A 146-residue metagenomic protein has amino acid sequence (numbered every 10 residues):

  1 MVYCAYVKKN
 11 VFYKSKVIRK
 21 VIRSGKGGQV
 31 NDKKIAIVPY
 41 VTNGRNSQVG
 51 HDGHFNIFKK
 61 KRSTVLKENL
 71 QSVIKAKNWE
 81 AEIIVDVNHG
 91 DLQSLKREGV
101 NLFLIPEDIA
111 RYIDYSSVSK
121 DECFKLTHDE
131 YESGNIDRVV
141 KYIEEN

Functional and structural regions predicted by a protein language model:
Y6-V30: Short, Lys/Arg-enriched N-terminal segments with co-localized hydrophobic residues within the first ~10-30 amino acids
D32-Q71: Redox- and metal-dependent alpha/beta enzyme cores, enriched for Fe-S-associated oxidoreductases and cofactor-handling
V38-T42, I105-D108, H128: Structural motif
F58-N69, E122-N146: Ser/Thr/Gly-rich flexible loops in soluble cytosolic domains mediating phosphotransfer, phosphorylation
N69-L95: A short, well-structured beta->alpha microelement
H89-G90, E107-R111: Short, polar loop motifs at secondary-structure junctions
K96-I109: Short, well-ordered secondary-structure micro-motifs within conserved domains or adaptor modules
I113-S119: Short, aromatic/basic amphipathic alpha-helical patches
